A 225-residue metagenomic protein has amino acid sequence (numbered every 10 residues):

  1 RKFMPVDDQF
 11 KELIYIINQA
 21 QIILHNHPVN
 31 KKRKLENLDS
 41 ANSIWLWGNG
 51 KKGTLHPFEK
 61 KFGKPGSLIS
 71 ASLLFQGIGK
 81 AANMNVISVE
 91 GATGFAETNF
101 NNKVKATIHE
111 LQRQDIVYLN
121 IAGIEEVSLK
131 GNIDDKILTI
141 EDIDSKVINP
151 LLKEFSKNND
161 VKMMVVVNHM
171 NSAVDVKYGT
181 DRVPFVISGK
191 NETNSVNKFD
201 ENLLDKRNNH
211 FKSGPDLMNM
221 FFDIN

Functional and structural regions predicted by a protein language model:
R1-N225: Feature captures the catalytic ectodomains and active-site-proximal regions of enzymes that hydrolyze or transfer
